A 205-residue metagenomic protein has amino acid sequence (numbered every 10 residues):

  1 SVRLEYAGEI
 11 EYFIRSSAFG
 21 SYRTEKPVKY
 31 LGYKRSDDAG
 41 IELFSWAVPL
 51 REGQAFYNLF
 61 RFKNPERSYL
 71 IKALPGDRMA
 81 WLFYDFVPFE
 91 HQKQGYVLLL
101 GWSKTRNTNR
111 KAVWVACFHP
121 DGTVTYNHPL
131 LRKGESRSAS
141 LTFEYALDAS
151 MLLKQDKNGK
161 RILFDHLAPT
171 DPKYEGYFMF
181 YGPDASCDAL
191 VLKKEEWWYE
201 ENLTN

Functional and structural regions predicted by a protein language model:
S1-S45: Solvent-exposed N-terminal domain segments of exported/luminal and surface proteins
S16-Y22, Y69-G76, A139-L141: A short beta-strand motif characteristic of beta-propeller blades
R35-E42, F62-E66, E90-G95, D121 (+2 more regions): Short, solvent-exposed coil/turn segments at beta-strand boundaries
D38, S45-G53, F62-P65, G101-N107 (+2 more regions): Short, flexible beta-strand-to-coil junctions
L43-F44, R51-E90: Short N-terminal edge-element motif at the start of the domain
Y57-N64, A112-T123, F178-K194: Beta-propeller blade signature
S68-P75, T125-E135, Y199-T204: Beta-propeller fold detector
L82-Q92, W102-K104, T125-L192: Short aromatic loop motif centered on NTY/YTY
